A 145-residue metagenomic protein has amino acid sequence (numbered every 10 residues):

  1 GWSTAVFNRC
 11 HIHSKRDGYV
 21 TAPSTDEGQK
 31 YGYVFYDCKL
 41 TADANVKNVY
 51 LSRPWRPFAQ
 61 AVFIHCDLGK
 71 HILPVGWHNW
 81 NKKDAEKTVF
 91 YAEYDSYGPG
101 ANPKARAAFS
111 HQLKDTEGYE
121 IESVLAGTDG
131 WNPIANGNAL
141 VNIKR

Functional and structural regions predicted by a protein language model:
G1-R145: Sequence-level preference for short, compositionally simple segments enriched in small aliphatic or small polar residues
